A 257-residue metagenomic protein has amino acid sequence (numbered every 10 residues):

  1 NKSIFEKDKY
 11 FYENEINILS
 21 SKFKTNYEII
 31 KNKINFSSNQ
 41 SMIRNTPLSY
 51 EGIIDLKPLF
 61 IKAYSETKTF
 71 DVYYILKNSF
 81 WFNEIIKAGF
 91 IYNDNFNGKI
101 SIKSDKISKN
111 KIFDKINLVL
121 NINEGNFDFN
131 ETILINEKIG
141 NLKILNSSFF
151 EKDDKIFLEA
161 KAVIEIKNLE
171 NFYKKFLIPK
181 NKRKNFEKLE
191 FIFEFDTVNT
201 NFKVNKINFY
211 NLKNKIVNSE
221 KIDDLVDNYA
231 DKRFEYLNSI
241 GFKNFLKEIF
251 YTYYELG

Functional and structural regions predicted by a protein language model:
N1-G257: Membrane-proximal interfacial segments on either side of biological membranes
